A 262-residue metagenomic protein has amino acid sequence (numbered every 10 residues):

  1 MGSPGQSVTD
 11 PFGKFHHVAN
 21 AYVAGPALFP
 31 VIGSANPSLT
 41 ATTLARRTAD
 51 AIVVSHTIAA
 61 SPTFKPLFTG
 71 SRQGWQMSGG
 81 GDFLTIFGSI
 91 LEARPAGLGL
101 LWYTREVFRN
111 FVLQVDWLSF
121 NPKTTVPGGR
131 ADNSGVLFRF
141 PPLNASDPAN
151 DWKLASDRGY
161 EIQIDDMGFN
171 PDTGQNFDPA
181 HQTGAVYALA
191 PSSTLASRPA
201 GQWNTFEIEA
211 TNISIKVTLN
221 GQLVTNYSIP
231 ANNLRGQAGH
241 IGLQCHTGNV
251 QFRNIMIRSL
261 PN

Functional and structural regions predicted by a protein language model:
M1-P30: A glycine-rich dinucleotide-binding beta-alpha-beta segment and adjacent secondary-structure elements that constitute
P11, V53, G236: Ligand-binding pockets and gating/stacking loops
P11-F12, G33-A35, N254-I255: Short conserved micro-motifs at the rims of enzyme active sites and ligand-binding pockets
H17, I32-G33, T43, Y227 (+1 more regions): Active-site-proximal flexible loops/turns
V31-A49: A conserved FAD-binding loop/helix module that cradles the flavin
D50-I58: Active-site-proximal substrate-binding core of FAD-dependent oxidoreductases
A59-N262: Carbohydrate-interacting regions of secretory-pathway proteins
